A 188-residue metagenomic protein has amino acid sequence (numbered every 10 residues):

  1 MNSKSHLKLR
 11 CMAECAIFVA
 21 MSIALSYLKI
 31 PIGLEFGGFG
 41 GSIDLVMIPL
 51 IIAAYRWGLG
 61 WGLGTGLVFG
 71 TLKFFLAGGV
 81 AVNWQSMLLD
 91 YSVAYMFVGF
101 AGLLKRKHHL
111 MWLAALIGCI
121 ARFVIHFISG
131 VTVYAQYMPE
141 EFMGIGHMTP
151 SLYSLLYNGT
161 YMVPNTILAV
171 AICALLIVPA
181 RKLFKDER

Functional and structural regions predicted by a protein language model:
M1-R188: Loop-helix junctions at membrane interfaces
